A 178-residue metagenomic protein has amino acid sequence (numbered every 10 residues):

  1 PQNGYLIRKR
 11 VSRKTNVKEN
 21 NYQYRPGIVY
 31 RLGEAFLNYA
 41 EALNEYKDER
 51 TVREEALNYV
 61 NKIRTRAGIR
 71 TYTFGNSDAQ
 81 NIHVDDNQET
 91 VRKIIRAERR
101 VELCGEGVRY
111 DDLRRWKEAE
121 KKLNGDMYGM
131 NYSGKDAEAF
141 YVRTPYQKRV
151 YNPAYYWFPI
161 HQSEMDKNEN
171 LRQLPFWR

Functional and structural regions predicted by a protein language model:
P1-R178: Acidic/polar-rich alpha-helix caps and helix-coil junctions
